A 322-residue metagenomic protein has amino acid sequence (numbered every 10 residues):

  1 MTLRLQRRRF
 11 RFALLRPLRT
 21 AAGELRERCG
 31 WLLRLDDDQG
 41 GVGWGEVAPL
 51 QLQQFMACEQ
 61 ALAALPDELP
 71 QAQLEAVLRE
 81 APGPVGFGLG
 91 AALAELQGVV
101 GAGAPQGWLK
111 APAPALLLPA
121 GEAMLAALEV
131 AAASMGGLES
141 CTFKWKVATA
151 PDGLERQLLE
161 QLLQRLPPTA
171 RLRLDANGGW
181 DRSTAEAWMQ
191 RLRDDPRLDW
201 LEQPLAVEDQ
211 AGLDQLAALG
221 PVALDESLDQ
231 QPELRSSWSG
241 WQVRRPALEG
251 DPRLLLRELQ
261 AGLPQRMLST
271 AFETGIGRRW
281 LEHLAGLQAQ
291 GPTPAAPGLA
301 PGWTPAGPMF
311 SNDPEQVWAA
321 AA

Functional and structural regions predicted by a protein language model:
M1-L172, N177-G179, S183, Q190-D195 (+1 more regions): N-terminal capping/lid subdomain adjacent to the active-site entrance of alpha/beta enzymes
L32, G86, A111-A115, S140-K144 (+6 more regions): Structural preference for beta-strand elements that scaffold enzyme active sites
P49, L118-A120, V147-P151, G178-W180 (+4 more regions): Active-site-proximal loop/turn and secondary-structure-junction residues that shape catalytic pockets, frequently
A63-A72, A170, G178-S183, P204-Q210 (+3 more regions): Short flexible/disordered coil segments
L125-A126, T149-L163, W180-T184, L205-A217 (+2 more regions): Active-site-adjacent beta->alpha loops and helix N-cap segments on the catalytic face of soluble alpha/beta enzymes
A131, L162, A187-W188, Q215-L216 (+2 more regions): Short, aromatic/basic amphipathic alpha-helical patches
A170-P232: Aromatic-anchored, glycine/proline-accented short structural segments that stabilize local strand-turns or short
E208-D209, Q215-P221, E226-A322: Shared catalytic-loop signature of beta/alpha-barrel
